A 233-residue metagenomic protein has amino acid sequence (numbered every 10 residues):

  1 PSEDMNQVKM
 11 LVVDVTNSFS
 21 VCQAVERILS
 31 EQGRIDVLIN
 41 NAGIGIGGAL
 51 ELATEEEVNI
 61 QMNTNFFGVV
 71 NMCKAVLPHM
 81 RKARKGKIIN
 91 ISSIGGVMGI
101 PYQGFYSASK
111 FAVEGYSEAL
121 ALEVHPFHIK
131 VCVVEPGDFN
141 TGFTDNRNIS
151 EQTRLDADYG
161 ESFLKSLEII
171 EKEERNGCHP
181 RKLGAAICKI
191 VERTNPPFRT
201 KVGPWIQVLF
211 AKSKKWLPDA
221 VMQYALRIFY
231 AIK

Functional and structural regions predicted by a protein language model:
V13-Q23, E55: The beta1-alpha1 cofactor-binding region of Rossmann-like NAD(H)/NADP(H)-dependent oxidoreductases
R27-N40, I46: A glycine-rich helix->loop->beta "capping" turn within Rossmann-like NAD(P)(H)-dependent oxidoreductase domains
A49-L50, T54-N59: Substrate-binding pocket helix/loop in short-chain dehydrogenase/reductase
E51, M98-G104: Active-site loop immediately N-terminal to the catalytic Tyr-X3-Lys motif of short-chain dehydrogenase/reductase
C73, S109: Active-site helix of classical SDR
S93: Residue(s) in the substrate-gating loop at a strand-loop-helix junction that position the organic substrate next
H125-E174: C-terminal beta-strand-loop-alpha-helix "lid" module of Rossmann-like NAD(P)-dependent dehydrogenases
